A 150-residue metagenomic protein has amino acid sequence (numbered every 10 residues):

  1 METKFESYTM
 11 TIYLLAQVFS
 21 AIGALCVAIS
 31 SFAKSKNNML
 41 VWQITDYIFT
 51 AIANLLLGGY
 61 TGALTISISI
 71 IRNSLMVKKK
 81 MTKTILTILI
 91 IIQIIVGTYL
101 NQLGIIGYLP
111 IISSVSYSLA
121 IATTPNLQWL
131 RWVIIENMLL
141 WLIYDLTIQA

Functional and structural regions predicted by a protein language model:
E2-A150: Alpha-helical membrane-protein topology signature
